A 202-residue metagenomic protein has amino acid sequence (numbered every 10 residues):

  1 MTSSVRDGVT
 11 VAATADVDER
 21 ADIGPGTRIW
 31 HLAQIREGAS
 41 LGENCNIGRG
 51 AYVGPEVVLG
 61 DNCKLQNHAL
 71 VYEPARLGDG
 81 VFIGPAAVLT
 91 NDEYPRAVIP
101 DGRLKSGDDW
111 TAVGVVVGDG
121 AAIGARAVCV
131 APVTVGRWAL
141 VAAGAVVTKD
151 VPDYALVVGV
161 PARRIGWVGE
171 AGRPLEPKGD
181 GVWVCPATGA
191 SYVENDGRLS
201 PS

Functional and structural regions predicted by a protein language model:
T2-D7, A13, D18-A21, R28-T134: Flexible, glycine/small-residue-enriched loop-and-beta-strand segment within the central core of proteins
L156, P174-E176, S191-V193: Short functional micro-motifs and their immediate structural scaffolds
R164-W167, W183: Cys/His-enriched microdomains
G169, C185-T188: Short cysteine-rich clusters marking metal-coordination/redox-active sites
P177-V182: Short linker/helix segments within small regulatory modules
S191-S202: Short metal-binding segments enriched for Cys and/or His
